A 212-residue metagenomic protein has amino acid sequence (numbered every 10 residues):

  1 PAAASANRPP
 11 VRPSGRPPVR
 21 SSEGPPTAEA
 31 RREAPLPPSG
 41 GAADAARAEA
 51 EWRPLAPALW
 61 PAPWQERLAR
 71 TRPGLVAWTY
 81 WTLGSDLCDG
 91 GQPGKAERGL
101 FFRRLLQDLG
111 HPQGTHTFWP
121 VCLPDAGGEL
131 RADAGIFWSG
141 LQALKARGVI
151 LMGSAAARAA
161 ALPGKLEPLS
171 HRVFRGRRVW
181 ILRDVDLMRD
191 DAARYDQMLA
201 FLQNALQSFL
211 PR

Functional and structural regions predicted by a protein language model:
P1-R212: A polyanion-binding, active-site-adjacent surface
